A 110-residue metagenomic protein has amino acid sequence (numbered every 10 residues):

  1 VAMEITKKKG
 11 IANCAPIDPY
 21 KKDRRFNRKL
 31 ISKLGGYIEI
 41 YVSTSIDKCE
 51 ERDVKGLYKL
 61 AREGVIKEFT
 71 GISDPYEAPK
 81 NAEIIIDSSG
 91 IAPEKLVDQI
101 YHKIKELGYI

Functional and structural regions predicted by a protein language model:
A2, I100, I104: Hydrophobic "lid"/C-terminal helical patch of Rossmann-like NAD(P)-dependent dehydrogenase/epimerase domains
M3-K8, A12, P16-R62, E68: ATP-dependent NMP and nucleoside kinases share a basic, alpha-helical "lid"
S43-I46, E51-Q99, L107-I110: Small-molecule kinase domains that catalyze NTP-dependent phosphoryl transfer to phosphate-bearing small molecules
